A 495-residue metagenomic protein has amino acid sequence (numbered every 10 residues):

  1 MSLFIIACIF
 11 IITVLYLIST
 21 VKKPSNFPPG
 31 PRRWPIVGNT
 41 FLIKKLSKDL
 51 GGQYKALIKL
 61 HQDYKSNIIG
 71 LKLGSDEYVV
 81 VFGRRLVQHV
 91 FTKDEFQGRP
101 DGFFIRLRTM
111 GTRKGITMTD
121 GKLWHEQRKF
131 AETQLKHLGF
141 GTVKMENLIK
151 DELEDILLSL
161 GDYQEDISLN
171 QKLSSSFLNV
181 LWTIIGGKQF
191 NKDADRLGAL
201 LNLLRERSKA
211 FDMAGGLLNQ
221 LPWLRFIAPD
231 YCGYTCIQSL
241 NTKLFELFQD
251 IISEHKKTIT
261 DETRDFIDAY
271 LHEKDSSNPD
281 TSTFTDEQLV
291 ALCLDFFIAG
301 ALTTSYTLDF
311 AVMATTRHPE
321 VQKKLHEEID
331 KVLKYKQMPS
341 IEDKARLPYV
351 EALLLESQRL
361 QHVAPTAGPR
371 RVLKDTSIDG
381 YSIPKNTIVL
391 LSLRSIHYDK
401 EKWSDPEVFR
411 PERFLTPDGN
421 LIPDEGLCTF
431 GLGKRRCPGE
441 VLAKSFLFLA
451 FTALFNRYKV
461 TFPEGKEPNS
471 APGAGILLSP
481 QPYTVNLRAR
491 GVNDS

Functional and structural regions predicted by a protein language model:
S2-T112, H125-E126, K150-L158, P369 (+3 more regions): N-terminal membrane-proximal hinge/A-helix region immediately C-terminal to the signal-anchor transmembrane segment
L3, F10-I11, P28, H61 (+5 more regions): Cytochrome P450 proximal C-terminal region
N26-P29, K48, H137-M145, C236 (+4 more regions): Conserved, non-catalytic sequence blocks in retroelement Pol enzymes and Pol-derived host proteins
R32-K59, E77, F103-G186, G198-S253 (+2 more regions): Cytochrome P450 catalytic-domain helical core, especially the substrate-recognition surface and oxygen-activation
I43-K65, K243-E246, D250, E254 (+3 more regions): Conserved cytochrome P450 K-helix E-x-x-R motif and the immediately C-terminal K′/meander segment
K136-F140, L178, K209-L218, C236-L308 (+5 more regions): Conserved cytochrome P450 catalytic core segment spanning the I/J/K helices
T303-V321, H326, V441-N456: Cytochrome P450 catalytic-core helices
L391-D418: Conserved cytochrome P450 K-helix/beta-meander segment immediately N-terminal to the heme-binding cysteine loop
